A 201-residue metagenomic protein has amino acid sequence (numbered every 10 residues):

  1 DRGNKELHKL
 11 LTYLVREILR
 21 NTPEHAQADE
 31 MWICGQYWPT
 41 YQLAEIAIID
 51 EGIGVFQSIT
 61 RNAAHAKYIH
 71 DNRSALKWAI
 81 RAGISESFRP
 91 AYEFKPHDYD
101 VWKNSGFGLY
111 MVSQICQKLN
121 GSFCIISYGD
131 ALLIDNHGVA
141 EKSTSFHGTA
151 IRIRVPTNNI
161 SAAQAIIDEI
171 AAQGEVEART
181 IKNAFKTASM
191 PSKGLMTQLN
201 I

Functional and structural regions predicted by a protein language model:
K5-T40, L109-C116: Conserved ATP-binding N-box helix of the HATPase_c
E6, E17, E24, E30 (+7 more regions): Glutamate identity and glutamate-enriched acidic tracts
R16, W38, E51, Y128-D130: An acidic- and aromatic-residue-enriched active-site/binding cleft used to recognize and process polar
N21-E51, F56-N62, G138-V139: ATP-lid-like helix-loop hinge signature
R61-I201: Flexible, glycine-/charge-rich segments associated with ATP-binding catalytic modules
